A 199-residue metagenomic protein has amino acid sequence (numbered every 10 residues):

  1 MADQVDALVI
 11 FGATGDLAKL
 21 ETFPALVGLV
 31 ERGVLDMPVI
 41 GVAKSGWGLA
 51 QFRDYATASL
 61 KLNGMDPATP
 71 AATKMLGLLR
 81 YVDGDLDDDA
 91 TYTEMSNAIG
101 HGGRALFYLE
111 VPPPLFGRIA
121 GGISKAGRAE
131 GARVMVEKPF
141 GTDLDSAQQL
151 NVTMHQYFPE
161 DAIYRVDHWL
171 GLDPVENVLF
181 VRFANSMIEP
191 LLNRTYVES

Functional and structural regions predicted by a protein language model:
M1-V136, F140-S199: Secretory/organelle targeting and membrane-embedding segments
